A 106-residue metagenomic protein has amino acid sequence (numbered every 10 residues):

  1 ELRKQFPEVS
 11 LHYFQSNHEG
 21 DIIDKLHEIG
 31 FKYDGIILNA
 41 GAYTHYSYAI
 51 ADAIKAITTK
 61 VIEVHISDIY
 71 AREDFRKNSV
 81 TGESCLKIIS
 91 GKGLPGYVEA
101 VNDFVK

Functional and structural regions predicted by a protein language model:
E1-K4: Short catalytic helix/loop segments, enriched in acidic residues and glycine and frequently bearing histidine
S10-Y13, A71-K106: Short, glycine-/small-residue-rich phosphate/pyrophosphate-handling segment
Q15-H27: Structural motif
N17-H18, G41-A42, K92: Short beta->alpha linker loops
E28, S47-T58: Short Gly/Thr/Asp-enriched flexible loops that form oxyanion-binding sites at enzyme active sites
I29-I36: Short acidic/histidine-rich motifs immediately flanking catalytic phosphotransfer sites in two-component signaling
G41-T44, S67-I69: Short glycine-rich anion-binding loops that position phosphate/pyrophosphate groups of nucleotides and phosphorylated
A56-R72: Short, acidic/small-residue loops that bind anionic groups at enzyme active sites
